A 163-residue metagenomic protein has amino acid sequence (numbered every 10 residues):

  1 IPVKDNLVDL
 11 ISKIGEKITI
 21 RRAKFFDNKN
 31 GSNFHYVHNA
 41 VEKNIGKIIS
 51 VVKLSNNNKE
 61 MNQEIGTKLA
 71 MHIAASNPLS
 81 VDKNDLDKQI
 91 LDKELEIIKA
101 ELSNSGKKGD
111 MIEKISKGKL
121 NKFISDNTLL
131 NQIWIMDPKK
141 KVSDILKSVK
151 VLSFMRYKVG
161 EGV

Functional and structural regions predicted by a protein language model:
I1-V163: N-terminal assembly/interaction segments in proteins that build large macromolecular machines
